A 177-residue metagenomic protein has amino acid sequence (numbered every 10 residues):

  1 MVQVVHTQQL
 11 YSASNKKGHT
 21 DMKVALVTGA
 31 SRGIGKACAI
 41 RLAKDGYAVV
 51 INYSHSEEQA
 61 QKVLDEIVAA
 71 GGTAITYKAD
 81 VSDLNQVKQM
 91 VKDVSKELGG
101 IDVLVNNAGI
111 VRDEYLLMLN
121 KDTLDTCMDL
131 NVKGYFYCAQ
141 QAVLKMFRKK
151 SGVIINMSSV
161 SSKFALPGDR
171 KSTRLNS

Functional and structural regions predicted by a protein language model:
S31-R32: Conserved glycine-rich cofactor-binding loop
Y47-K62: Conserved glycine-rich Rossmann-like NAD(P)H-binding loop of the short-chain dehydrogenase/reductase
E57-E58, K78-K92, K121: The beta1-alpha1 cofactor-binding region of Rossmann-like NAD(H)/NADP(H)-dependent oxidoreductases
Y115-L116, T123-M128: Substrate-binding pocket helix/loop in short-chain dehydrogenase/reductase
A139-Q140: A short, exposed helix-loop element centered on a Lys and neighboring polar residues
S159: Residue(s) in the substrate-gating loop at a strand-loop-helix junction that position the organic substrate next
T173-S177: Conserved small/polar residues in nucleotide/adenosyl-binding loops
